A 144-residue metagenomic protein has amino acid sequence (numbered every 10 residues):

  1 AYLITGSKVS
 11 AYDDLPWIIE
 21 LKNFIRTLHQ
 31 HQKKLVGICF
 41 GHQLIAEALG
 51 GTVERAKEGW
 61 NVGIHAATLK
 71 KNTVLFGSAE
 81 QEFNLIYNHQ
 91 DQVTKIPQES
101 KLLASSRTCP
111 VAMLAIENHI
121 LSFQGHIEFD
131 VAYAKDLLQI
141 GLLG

Functional and structural regions predicted by a protein language model:
L3-T5: Structural motif
S7-T73: Cysteine-nucleophile active-site neighborhood
D14-W17, Q98, A134: Residues at alpha-helix caps and immediate loop-helix transition turns in enzyme cores, especially N- and C-cap
E20-F24, K101, D136: Alpha-helical elements of Rossmann-like donor-binding domains used by nucleotide-donor carbohydrate transfer enzymes
Q32-H42, N88-T94, I140-L142: A short, terminal or domain-edge coil/loop segment
L49-A132: Pocket-forming structural segment of enzyme catalytic cores
F129-G144: Acyltransferase
